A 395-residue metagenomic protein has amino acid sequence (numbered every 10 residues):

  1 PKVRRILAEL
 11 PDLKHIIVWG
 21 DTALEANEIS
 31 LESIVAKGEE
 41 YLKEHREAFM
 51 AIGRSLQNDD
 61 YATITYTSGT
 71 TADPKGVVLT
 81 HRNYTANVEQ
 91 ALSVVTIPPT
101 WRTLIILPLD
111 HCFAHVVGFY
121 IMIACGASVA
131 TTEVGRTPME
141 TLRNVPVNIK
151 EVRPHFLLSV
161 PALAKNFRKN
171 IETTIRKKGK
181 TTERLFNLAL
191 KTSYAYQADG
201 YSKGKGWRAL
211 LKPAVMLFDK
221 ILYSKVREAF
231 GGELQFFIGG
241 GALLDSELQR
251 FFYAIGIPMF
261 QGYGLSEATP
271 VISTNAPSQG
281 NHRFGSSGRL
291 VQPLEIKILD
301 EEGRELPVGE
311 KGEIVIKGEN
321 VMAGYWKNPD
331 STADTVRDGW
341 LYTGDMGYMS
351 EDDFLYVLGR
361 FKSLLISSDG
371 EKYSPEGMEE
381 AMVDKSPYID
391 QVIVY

Functional and structural regions predicted by a protein language model:
P1-K37, D390: Structural core segment of the AMP-binding/adenylate-forming
V18, V35-Y66, D73, T96-R102: Conserved pre-ATP/AMP-binding loop-to-beta segment of ANL
Y61, T67-T70, T103, P108 (+5 more regions): Conserved S/T- and glycine-rich ATP-binding loop of Class I adenylate-forming
A62-V88: Conserved AMP-binding A3 loop
T85-R102, L109-M216, K220-Y223: Conserved AMP-binding/adenylation subdomain of ANL enzymes
L109-H111, G264-L265, R304-E305, E319-N320 (+3 more regions): AMP-binding (ANL) adenylation modules
H155-L158, K169-N281, P387-V392: Gly/Ser/Thr-rich phosphate-binding loop
G285, R289-K297, E301-G309, E313-S367: Conserved ATP-binding/catalytic segment of the ANL
